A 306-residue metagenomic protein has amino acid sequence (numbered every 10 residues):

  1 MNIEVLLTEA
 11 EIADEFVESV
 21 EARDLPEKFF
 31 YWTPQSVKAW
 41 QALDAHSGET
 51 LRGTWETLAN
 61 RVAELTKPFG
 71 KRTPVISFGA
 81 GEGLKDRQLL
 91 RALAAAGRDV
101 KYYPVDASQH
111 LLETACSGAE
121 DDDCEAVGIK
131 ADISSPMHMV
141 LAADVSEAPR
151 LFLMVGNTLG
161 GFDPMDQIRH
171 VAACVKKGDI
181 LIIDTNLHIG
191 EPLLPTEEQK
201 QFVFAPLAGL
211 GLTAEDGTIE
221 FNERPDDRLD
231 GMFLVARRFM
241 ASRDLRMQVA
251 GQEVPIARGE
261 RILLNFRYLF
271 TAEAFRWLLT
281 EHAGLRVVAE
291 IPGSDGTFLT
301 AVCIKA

Functional and structural regions predicted by a protein language model:
M1-S77, G83-I129, S146-E147, D295-L299: Rossmann-like AdoMet
S77-G79, Y102-P104, I180-T185, V287-A289: A structural signal for short, well-ordered beta-strand segments and their strand-loop junctions that often border
K130-M137: Conserved SAM/SAH-binding loop
L153-M154: A conserved beta-strand element that flanks and buttresses the S-adenosyl-L-methionine
G160-A173: A short, conserved alpha-helix within the catalytic core of class I
V175-E191: Conserved beta-strand signature within the Rossmann-like core of class I S-adenosyl-L-methionine
H188-F270, A274: SAM-dependent methyltransferase
G251-A306: C-terminal lobe and adjacent flexible extensions of AdoMet/dcAdoMet transferase-like proteins
